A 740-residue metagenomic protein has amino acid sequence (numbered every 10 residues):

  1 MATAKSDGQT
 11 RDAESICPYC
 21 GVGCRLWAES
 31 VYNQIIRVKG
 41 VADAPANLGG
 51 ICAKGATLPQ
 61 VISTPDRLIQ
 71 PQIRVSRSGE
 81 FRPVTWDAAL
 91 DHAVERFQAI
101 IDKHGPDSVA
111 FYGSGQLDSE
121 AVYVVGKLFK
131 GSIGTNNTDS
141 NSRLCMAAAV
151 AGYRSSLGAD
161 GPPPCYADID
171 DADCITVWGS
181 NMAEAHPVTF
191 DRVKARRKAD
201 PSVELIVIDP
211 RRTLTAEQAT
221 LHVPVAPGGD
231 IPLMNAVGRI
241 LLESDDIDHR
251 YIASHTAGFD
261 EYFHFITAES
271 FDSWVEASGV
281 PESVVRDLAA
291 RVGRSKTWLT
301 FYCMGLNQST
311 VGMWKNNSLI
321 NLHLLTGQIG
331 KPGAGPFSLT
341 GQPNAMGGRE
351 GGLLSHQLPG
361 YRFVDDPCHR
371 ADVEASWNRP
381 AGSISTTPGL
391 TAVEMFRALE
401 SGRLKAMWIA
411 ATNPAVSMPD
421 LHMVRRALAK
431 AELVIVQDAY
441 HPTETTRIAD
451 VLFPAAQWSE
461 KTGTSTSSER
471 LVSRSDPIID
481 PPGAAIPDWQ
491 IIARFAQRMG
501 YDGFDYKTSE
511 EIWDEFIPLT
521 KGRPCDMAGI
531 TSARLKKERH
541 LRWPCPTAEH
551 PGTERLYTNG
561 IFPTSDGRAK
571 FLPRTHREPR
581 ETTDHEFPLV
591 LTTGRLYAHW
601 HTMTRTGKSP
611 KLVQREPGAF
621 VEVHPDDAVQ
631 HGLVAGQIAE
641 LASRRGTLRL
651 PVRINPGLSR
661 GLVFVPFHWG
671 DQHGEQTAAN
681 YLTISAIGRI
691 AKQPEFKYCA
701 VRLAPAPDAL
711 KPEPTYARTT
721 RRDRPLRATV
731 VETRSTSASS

Functional and structural regions predicted by a protein language model:
M1-D246, S254, G258, Y262 (+5 more regions): N-terminal export/assembly segments and adjacent metallocofactor-ligating motifs of anaerobic energy-metabolism
R77, I175, Q218-A219, A268-D272 (+2 more regions): Flexible glycine/proline-enriched surface loops and loop-helix/loop-strand junctions
R77-P83, D246-E282, F363-E374, G382-I384 (+5 more regions): N-terminal leader/propeptide and maturation segments of large enzyme subunits in energy/redox metabolism and hydrolases
H104-S108, I247-I252, L299, G330-F337 (+1 more regions): Flexible, glycine/charged-enriched surface loops at secondary-structure junctions
A110-L117, A277-V280, C303-T310, Q342 (+1 more regions): Conserved short loop/turn motifs at secondary-structure junctions
Y123-K194, P201-I208, T215, I231-N235 (+3 more regions): Extended redox/cofactor-interaction regions of prokaryotic respiratory oxidoreductases
E217-V225, P454-A456, E460, R470-P482 (+1 more regions): Short beta-alpha connecting loops at secondary-structure transitions that line or flank enzyme active sites
P482-A484, D488-E538, T606-E622, D626-S740: Long, contiguous, secondary-structure-rich segments that constitute the structural scaffold of globular domains
